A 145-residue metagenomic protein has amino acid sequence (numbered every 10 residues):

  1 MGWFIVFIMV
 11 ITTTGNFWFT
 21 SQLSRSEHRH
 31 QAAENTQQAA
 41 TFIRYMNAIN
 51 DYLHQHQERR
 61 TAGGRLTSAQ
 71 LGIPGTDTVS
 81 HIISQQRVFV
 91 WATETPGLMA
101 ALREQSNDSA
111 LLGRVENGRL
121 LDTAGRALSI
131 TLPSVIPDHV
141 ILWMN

Functional and structural regions predicted by a protein language model:
M1-R25: N-terminal single-pass transmembrane signal-anchor helix
M9-T12, H30, D51: Short, contiguous, well-ordered secondary-structure segments
N16-A40: Aliphatic-rich helix starts adjacent to a transmembrane/signal segment
L23, H28, A48-L53, Q57 (+1 more regions): N-terminal pilin/flagellin-like segments and related low-complexity appendage regions
N35-R59: N-terminal alpha-helical signal peptides/signal-anchor transmembrane segments
H54-N107: Extracellular/periplasmic head regions of type IV pilus-like filament subunits
V90-N145: Short, surface-exposed interaction loops/tails
